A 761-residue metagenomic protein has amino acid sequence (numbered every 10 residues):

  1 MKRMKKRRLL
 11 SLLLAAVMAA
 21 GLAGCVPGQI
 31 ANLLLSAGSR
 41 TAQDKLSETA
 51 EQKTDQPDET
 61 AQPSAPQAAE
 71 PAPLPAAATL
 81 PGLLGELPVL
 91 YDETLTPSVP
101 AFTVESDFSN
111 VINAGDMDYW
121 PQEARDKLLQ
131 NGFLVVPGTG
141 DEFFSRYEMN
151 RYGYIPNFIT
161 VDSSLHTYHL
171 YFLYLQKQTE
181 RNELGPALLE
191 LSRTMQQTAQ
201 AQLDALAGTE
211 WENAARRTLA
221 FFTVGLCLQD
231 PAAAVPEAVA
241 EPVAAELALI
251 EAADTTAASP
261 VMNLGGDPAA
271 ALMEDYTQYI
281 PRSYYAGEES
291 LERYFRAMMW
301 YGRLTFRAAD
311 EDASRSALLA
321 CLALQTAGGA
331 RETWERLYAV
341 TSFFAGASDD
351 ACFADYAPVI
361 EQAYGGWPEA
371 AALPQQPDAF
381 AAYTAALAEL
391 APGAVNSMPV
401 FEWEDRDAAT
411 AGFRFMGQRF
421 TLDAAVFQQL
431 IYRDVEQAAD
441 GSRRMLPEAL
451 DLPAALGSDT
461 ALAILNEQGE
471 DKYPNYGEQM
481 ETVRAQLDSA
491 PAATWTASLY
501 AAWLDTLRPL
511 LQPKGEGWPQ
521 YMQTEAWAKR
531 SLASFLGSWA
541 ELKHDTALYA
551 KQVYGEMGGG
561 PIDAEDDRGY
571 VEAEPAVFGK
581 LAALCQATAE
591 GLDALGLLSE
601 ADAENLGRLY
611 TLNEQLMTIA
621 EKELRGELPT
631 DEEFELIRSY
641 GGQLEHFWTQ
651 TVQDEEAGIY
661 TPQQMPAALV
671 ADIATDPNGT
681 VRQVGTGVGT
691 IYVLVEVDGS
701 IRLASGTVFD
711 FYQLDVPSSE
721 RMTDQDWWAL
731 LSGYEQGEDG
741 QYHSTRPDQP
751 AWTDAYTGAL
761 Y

Functional and structural regions predicted by a protein language model:
K2-L12: Bacterial N-terminal signal peptides that target proteins for export
A15: ATP/adenylate-binding site constellation spanning eukaryotic-like Ser/Thr protein kinases, ABC-transporter
G21-G24: C-terminal motif of bacterial Sec signal peptides marking the signal peptidase cleavage site
V26-G28: Bacterial signal peptide processing site
I30-T79: N-terminal, intrinsically disordered, polar/charged segments of Gram-positive cell-envelope systems that serve as
Q62-Y761: Long, non-catalytic protein-protein interaction scaffolds
